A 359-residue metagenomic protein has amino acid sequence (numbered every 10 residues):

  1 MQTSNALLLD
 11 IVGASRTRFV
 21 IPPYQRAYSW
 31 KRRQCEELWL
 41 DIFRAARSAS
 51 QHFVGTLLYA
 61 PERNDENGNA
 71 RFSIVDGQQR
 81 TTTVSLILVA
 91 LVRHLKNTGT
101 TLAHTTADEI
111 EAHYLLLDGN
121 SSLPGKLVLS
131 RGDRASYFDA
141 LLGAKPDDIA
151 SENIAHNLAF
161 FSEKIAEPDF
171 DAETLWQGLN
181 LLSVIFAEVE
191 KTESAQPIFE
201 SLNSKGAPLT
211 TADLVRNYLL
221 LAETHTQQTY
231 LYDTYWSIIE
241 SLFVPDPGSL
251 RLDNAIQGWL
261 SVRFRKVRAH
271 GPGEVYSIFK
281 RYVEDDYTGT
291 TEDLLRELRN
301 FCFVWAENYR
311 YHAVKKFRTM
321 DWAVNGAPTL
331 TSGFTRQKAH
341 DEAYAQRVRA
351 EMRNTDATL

Functional and structural regions predicted by a protein language model:
M1-L359: Covalent nucleotidyltransferase
